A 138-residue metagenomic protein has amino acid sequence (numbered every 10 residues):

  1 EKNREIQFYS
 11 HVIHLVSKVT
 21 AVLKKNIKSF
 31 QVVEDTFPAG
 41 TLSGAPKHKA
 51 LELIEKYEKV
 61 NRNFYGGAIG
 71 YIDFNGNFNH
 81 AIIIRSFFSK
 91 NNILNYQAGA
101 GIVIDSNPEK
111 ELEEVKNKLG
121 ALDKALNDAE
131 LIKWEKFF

Functional and structural regions predicted by a protein language model:
F8-F138: Conserved hydrophobic core element of enzyme catalytic domains
